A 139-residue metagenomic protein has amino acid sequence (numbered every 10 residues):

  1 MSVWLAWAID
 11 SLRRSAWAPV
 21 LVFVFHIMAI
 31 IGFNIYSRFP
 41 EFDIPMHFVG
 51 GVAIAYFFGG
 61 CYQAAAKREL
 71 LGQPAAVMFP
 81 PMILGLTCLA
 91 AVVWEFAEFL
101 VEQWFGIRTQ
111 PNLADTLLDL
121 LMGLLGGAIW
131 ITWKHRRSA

Functional and structural regions predicted by a protein language model:
M1-G60: "…centered on the first transmembrane helix and the immediately adjacent amphipathic helix/loop
R14, I31, I35, F79 (+2 more regions): Generic hydrophobic alpha-helical membrane-segment signal
S15, I44, A75-I83, D115 (+2 more regions): Residue-level signature of transmembrane alpha-helical entry/exit and packing/kink sites in multi-pass membrane
A16, L21, L71-G72, V93: Short, flexible segments with low predicted structural confidence
V22-I30, A55-G59, L86-E98, G123 (+1 more regions): Alpha-helical transmembrane segments of multi-pass membrane proteins
F33-D43, V92-L124, A128: Interfacial helix-loop-helix junctions of multi-pass membrane proteins
V49-A66, Q103-R108, L124-R137: Membrane-interfacial alpha-helical segments at the cytosolic side of multi-pass membrane proteins
A66-C88: Internal alpha-helical transmembrane segments of multi-pass membrane proteins
